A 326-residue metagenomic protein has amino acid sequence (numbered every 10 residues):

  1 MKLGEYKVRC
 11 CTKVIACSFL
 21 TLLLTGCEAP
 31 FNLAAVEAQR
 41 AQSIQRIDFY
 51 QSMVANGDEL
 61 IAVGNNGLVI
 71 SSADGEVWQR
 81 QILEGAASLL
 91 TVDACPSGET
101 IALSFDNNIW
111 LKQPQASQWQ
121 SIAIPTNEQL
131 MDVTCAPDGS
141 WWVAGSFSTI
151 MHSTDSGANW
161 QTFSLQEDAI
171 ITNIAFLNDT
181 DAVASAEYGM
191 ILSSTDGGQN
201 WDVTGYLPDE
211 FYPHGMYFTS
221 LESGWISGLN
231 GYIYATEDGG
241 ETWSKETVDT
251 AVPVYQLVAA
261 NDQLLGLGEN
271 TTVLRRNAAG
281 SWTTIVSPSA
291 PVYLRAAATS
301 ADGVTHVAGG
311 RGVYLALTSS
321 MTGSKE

Functional and structural regions predicted by a protein language model:
M1-T25: Sec-dependent bacterial lipoprotein signal peptides
C27-E326: Residue-level hotspots at or immediately adjacent to binding/recognition sites across diverse folds
